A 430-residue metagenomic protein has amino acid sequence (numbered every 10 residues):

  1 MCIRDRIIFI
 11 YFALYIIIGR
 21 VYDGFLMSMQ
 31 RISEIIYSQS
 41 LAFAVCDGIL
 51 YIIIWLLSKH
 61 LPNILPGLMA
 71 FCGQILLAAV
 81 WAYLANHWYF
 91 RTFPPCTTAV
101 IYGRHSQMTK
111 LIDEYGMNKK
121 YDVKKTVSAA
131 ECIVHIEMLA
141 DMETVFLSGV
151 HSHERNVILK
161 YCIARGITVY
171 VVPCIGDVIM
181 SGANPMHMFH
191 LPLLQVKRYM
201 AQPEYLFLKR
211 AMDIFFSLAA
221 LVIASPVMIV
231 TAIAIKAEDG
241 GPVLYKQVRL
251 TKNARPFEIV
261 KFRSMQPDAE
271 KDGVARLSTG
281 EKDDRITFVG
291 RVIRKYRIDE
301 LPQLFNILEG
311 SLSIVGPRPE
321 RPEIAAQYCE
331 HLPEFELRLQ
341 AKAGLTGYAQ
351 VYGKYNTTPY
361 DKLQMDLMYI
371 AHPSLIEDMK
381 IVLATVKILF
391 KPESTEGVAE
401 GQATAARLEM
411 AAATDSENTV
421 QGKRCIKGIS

Functional and structural regions predicted by a protein language model:
M1-I3: Short, small-residue-biased leader/transition segments that mark boundaries at the very start of proteins
R6, A13-T97: Aromatic-rich membrane-interfacial microdomains
Q39-F43, P95-L111, P242-M265: Membrane-cytosol interface motif
W81-M180: A solvent-exposed beta-alpha-beta segment
G176, Y245-R285, T346-Q364: Short, glycine-rich, amphipathic interfacial segments at transmembrane boundaries or analogous
G182-A219, V243-Q247, K354-L375: Glycine-rich flexible loop motifs, especially short His-Gly-Gly/GGXG/HXGH segments used as catalytic or interaction
Y205-A269, N306, I381-S430: A hydrophobic, helix-centered structural microdomain
T279-K342, I381-T385: A short, structured surface patch at a secondary-structure boundary
